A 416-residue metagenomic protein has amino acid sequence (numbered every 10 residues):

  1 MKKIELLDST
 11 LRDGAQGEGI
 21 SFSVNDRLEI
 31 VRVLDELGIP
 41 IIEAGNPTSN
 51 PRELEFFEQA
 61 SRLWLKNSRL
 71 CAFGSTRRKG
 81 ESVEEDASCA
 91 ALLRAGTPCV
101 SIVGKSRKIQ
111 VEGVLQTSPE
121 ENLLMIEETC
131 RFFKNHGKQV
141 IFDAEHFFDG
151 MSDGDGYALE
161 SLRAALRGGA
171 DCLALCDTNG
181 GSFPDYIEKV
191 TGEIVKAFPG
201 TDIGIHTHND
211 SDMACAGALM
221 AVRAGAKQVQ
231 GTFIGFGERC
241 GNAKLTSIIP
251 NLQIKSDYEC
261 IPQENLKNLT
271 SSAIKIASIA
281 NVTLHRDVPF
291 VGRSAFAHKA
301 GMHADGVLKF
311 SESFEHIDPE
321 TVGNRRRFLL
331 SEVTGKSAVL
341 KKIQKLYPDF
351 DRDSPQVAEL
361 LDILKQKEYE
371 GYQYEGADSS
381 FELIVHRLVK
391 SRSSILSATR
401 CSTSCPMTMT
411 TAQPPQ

Functional and structural regions predicted by a protein language model:
K2-L6, D13-I42, F57-L65, R78-I203 (+2 more regions): Alpha/beta enzyme core
K3-I4, T10, P250, S256-Q416: A mid-to-C-terminal "edge-of-domain" accessory segment
I20, E43-N50, R78, P119 (+9 more regions): Hydrophobic alpha-helical scaffolding
I20-R27, N50-E53, E85, L115 (+12 more regions): Generic structural signal for well-ordered, non-membrane alpha-helical segments in soluble metabolic enzymes
D35-G38, S61-L65, L93-G96, V100 (+11 more regions): Structural signal for hydrophobic packing residues in well-ordered secondary-structure cores of soluble enzyme domains
K66-F73: A glycine-rich helix N-cap at a beta->alpha junction
G74-R78, K105-R107, F290-S294: Short, glycine/charge-rich beta-strand/loop segments that flank catalytic centers and engage negatively charged groups
N179-S182, K189-K309, S313: Catalytic alpha/beta core domains of metabolic enzymes, predominantly
